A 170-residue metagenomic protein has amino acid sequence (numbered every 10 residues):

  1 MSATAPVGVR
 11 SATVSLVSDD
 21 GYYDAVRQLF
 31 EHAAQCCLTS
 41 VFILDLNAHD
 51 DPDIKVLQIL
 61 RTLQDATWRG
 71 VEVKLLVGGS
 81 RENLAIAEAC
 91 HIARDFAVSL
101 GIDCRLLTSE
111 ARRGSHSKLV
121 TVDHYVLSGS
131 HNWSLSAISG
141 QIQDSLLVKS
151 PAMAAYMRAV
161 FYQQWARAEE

Functional and structural regions predicted by a protein language model:
M1-P6, D19, H116, T121 (+1 more regions): Signature of lipid phosphatidyltransferase scaffolds
G8-R10, V98-L107: Short Pro/Gly-enriched beta-strand edge/turn motifs at strand-loop
T13-D19, D50-P52, C104-L106: Short, flexible loop segments at the rims of nucleotide/cofactor-binding pockets, characterized by
A25: Short acidic active-site motifs
L29-L100: Primarily the HKD phosphodiesterase
L76-G78, L107, V122, G129: Generic beta-sheet signal
R112-R113: Conserved loop/turn at the beginning of each blade in beta-propeller domains
